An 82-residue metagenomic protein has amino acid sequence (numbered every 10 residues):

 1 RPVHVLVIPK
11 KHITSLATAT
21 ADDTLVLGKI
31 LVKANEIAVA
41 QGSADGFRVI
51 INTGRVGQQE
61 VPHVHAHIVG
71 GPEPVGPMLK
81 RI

Functional and structural regions predicted by a protein language model:
R1-I82: HIT superfamily nucleotide-processing domains
